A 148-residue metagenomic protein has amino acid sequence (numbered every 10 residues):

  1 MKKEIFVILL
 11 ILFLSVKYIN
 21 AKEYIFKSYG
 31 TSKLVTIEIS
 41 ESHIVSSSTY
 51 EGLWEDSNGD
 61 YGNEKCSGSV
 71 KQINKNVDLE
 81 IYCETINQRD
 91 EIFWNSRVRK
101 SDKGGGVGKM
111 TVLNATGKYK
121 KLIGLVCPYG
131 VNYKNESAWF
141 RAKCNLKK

Functional and structural regions predicted by a protein language model:
E4-F13: Sec-dependent N-terminal signal peptides
I8, Y18-I19: Cleavable N-terminal signal peptides
F13-L14, N132: Single-residue recognition of alpha-helix boundary sites
N20-K148: Beta-strand-enriched cores of mature, soluble protein domains
